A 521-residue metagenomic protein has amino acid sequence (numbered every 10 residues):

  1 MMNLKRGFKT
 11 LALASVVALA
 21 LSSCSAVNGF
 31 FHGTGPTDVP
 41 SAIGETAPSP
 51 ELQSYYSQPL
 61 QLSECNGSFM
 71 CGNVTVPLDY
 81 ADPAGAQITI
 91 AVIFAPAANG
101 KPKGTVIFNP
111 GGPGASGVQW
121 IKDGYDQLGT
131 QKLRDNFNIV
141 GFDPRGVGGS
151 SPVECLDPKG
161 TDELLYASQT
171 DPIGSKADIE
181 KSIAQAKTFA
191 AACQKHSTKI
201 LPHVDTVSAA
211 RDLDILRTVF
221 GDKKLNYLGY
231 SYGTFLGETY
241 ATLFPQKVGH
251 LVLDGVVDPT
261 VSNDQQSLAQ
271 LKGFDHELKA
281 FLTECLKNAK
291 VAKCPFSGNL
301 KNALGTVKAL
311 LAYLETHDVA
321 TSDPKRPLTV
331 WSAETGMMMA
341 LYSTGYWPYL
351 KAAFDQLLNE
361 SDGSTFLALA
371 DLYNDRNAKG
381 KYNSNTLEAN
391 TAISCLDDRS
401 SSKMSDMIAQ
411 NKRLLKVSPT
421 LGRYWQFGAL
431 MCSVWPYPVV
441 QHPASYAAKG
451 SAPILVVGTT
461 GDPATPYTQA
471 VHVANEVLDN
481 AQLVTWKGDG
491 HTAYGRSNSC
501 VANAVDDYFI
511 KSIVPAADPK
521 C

Functional and structural regions predicted by a protein language model:
M2-L13, S22-T170, K176-A177, A210 (+4 more regions): Catalytic-loop region of hydrolases
E154-A167, T239-N302, A352-N377: A catalytic-pocket lid/entrance helix-loop region that shapes and gates access to the active site across common
K195-K199, A210-K224: Conserved acidic catalytic loop of the alpha/beta-hydrolase fold
D222-Y232: Alpha/beta-hydrolase fold nucleophile elbow
L304-S451, S497: Alpha/beta-hydrolase fold active-site neighborhood
G450, L455-G458: Short beta-strand/loop motif that positions the catalytic acidic residue of the alpha/beta-hydrolase fold
P463-Q469: Conserved alpha/beta-hydrolase "acid-adjacent" motif
D489-S499: Catalytic histidine-centered segment of alpha/beta-hydrolase-like enzymes
